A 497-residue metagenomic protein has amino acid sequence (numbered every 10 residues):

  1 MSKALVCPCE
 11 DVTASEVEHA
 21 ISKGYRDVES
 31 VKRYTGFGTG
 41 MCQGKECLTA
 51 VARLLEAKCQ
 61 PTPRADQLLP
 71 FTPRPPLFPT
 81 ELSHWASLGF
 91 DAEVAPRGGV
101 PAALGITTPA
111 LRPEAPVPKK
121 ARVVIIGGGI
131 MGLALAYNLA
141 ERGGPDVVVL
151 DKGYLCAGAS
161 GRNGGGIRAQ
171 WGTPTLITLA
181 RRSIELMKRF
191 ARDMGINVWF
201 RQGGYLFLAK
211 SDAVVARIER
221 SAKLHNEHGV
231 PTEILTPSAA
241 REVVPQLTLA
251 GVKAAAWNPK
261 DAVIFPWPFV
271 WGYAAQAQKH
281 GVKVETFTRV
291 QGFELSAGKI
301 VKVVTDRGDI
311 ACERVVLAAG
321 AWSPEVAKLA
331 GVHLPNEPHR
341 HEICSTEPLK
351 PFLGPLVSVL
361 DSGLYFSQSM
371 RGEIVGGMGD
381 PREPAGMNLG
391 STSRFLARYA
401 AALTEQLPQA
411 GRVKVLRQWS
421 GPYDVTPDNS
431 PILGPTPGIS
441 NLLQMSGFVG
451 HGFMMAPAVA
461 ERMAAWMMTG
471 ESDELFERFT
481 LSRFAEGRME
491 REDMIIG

Functional and structural regions predicted by a protein language model:
M1-P75, P79, W85, L111-A115 (+2 more regions): C-terminal catalytic lobe of FAD-dependent flavoproteins
A115-M131, V148: Beta1/beta-strand and adjacent pyrophosphate-binding region of the FAD-binding site in flavoprotein oxidoreductases
V124-I126, L150, V303, I310-W322 (+1 more regions): Short hydrophobic core segments
A140-G161: Glycine-rich FAD pyrophosphate-binding loop
G164-V243, G363, R394, A402-T404: Dinucleotide-binding Rossmann-like beta1-alpha1 core, especially the glycine-rich loop that anchors the ADP
R189, R201, A209-H280, E285-T286 (+3 more regions): Flavin (FAD/FMN) cofactor-binding and adjacent substrate-gating region of FAD-dependent oxidoreductase domains
R307-L353, L389: Central helical "cap/lid" subdomain
P348-Q444: Active-site lid/adjacent beta-loop-alpha segment flanking the redox-cofactor pocket in flavoenzymes
